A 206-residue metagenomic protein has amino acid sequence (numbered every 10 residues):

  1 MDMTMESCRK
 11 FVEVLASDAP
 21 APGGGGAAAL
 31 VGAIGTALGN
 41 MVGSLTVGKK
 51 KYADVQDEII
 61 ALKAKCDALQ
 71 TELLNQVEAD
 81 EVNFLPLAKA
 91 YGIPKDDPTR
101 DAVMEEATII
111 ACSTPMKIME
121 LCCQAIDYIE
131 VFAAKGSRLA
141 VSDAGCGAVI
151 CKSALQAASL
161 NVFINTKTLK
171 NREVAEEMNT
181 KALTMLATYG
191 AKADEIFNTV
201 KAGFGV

Functional and structural regions predicted by a protein language model:
M1-L15, E120-F132: Acidic-glycine-rich active-site phosphate/pyrophosphate-binding loop
S17-N40, A140-A158: Conserved phosphate/anionic-ligand binding catalytic regions in large, soluble enzymes, centered on
L30-I34, L62, L69-Q76, A107 (+6 more regions): Amphipathic alpha-helix face/heptad-repeat signature
M41-A53: Transmembrane signal-anchor/signal-peptide helices with a preference for the extracytoplasmic
K50-K89, M185: A structural-propensity feature for long, helix-poor, extended segments
A79-Y91, A193-V206: Long, charge-rich low-complexity segments
D80-V149, S153, N165: Amphipathic alpha-helical interface segments
A125-Y128, A140-T199, V206: Preference for long, well-ordered alpha-helical segments
